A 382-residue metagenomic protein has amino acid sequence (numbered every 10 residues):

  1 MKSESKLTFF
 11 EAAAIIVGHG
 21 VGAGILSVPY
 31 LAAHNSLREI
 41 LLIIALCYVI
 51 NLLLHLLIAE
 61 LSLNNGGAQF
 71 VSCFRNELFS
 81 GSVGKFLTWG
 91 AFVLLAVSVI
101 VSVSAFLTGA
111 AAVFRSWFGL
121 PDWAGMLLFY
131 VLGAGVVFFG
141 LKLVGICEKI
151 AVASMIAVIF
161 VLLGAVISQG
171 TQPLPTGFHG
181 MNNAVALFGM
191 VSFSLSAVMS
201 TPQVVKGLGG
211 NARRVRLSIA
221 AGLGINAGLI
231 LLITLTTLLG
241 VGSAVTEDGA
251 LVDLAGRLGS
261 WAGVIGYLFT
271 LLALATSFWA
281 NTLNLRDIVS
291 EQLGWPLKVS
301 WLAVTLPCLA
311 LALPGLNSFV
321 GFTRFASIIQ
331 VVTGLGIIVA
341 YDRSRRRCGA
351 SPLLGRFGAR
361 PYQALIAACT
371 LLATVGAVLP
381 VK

Functional and structural regions predicted by a protein language model:
M1-Y30, N35, L52, L56 (+2 more regions): Membrane-interface "cap" regions at the ends of multi-pass membrane proteins
K2-E4, E11, S36, I40-I43 (+6 more regions): Transmembrane-helix boundary/entry motifs in multi-pass membrane transporters
K2-S3, W123-L128, L132, K142 (+1 more regions): Helix-loop-helix junctions that connect adjacent transmembrane segments in multi-pass membrane transporters
E4, W123-L128, A221-L229, T234-D248 (+3 more regions): Loop-to-transmembrane helix boundary motifs in multi-pass membrane proteins
A13-G20, T88-A96, S116-G140, M155-L162 (+3 more regions): Transmembrane alpha-helical segments of multi-pass small-molecule transport proteins
Y30-S36, T108-D122, K142-A151, A250-L274 (+2 more regions): Transmembrane helix-loop boundary segments of multi-pass membrane transporters
S72-G81, F106-M126, K206-N211, L217-G228 (+1 more regions): Helix-loop-helix connectors at the membrane interface of multi-pass transporters/channels
V158-L162, L272-N281, W301-P307, A326-S351: Hydrophobic alpha-helical segments of multi-pass membrane transport proteins
